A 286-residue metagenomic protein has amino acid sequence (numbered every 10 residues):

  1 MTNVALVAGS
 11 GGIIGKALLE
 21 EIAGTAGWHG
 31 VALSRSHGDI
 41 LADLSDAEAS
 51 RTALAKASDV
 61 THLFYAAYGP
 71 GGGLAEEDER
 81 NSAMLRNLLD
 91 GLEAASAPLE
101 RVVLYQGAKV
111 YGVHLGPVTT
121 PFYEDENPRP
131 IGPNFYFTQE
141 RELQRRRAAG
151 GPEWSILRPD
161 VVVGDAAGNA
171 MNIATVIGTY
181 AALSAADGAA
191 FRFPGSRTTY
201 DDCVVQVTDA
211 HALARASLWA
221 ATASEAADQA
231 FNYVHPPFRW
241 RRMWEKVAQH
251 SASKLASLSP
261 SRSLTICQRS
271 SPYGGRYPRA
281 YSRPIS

Functional and structural regions predicted by a protein language model:
T2-G27: N-terminal Rossmann NAD(P)H-binding glycine-rich loop of SDR-like oxidoreductase domains
A26-H37: Conserved glycine-rich Rossmann-like NAD(P)H-binding loop of the short-chain dehydrogenase/reductase
S36-N87: NAD(P)H-binding glycine-rich loop region in Rossmannoid oxidoreductase-like domains and their noncatalytic homologs
T61-Y65, E76, A83-F135: Conserved Rossmann-fold NAD(P)-dependent oxidoreductase catalytic core, especially the SDR/UDP-sugar
P128-D160, D165: Active-site Tyr-X1-5-Lys
G150, G164-A182, W219-F231: Glycine/proline-rich active-site loop of Rossmann-fold NAD(P)-dependent oxidoreductases
T179-T208: A conserved pocket-lining segment of Rossmann-fold NAD(P)-dependent short-chain dehydrogenase/reductase
A216-S286: Mid/C-terminal beta-alpha module of Rossmann-like enzyme folds, strongest in SDR-family dehydrogenases/epimerases
